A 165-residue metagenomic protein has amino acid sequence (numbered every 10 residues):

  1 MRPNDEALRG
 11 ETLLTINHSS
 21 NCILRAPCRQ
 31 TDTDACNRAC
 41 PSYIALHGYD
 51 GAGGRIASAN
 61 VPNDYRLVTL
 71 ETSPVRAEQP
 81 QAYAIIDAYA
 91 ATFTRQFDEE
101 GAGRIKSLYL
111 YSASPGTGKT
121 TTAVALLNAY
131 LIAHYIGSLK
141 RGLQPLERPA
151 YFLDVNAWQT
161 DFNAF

Functional and structural regions predicted by a protein language model:
M1-R95: A short, basic N-terminal segment
R66-T69, K106, P149: A generic secondary-structure signal marking the coil-to-beta-strand transition
P74-A77, S114, A157: Short, flexible loop/turn elements at secondary-structure junctions
Q81-A84, G118, D161-N163: Short, solvent-exposed polar/charged micro-motifs at secondary-structure junctions
T92-K106, S138-L143: Short helix/loop segment immediately N-terminal to the Walker
E100-V124: Walker A/P-loop nucleotide-binding motif
V124-L131: A conserved segment at the C-terminal end of the G1
L131-F165: AAA+/P-loop NTPase substrate/partner-engagement loops
